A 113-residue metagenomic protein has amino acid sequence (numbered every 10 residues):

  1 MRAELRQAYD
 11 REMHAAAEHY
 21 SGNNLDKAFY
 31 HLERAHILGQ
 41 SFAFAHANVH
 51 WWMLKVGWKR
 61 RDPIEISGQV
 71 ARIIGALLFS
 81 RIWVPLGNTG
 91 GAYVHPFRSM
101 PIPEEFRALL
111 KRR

Functional and structural regions predicted by a protein language model:
M1-F29, E33, I37-Q40, R60-R113: N-terminal alpha-helical interaction modules that lie
E12, H31, H46, H50-M53: TPR repeat positional signature
A45-N48, K55-I64: Extended alpha-helical scaffolding segments
W52-K55, R72-I73: Hydrophobic alpha-helical segments of small multi-pass membrane proteins
